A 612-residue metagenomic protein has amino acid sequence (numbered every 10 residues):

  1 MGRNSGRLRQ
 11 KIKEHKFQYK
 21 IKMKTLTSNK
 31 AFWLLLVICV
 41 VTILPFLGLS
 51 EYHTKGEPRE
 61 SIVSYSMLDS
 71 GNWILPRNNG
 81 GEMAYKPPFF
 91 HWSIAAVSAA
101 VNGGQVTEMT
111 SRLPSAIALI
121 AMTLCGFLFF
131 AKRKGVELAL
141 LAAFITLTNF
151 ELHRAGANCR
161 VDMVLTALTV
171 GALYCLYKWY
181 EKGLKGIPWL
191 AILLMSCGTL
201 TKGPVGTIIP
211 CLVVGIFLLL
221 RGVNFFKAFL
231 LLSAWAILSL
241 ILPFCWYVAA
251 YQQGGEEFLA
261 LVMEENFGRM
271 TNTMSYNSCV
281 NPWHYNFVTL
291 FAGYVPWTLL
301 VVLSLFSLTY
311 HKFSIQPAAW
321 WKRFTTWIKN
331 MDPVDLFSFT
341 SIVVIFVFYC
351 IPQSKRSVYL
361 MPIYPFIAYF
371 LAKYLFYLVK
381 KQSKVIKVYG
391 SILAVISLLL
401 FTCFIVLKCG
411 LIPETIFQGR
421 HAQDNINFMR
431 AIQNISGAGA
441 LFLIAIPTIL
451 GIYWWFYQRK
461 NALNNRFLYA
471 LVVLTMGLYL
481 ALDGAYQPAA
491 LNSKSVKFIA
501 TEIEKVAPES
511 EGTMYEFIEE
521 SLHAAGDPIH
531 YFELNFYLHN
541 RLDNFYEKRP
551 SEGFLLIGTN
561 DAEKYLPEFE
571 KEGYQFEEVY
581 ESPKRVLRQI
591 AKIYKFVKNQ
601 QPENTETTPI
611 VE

Functional and structural regions predicted by a protein language model:
M1-I21: N-terminal amphipathic/basic-hydrophobic helices that include classical n-h-c signal peptides and signal-anchor
M1-N4, T54, V101-N102, S510 (+1 more regions): Intrinsically disordered, low-complexity segments enriched in small/polar residues
G6-Q10, T207, W455: Intrinsically disordered, low-complexity, compositionally biased regions/tails
H15-K387, K584, I590: Membrane-integral, polyisoprenol-dependent glycosyltransferases of the GT-C/oligosaccharyltransferase superfamily
K24, W189, Y310-E612: Membrane-embedded architecture of ER/inner-membrane glycosylation machinery
